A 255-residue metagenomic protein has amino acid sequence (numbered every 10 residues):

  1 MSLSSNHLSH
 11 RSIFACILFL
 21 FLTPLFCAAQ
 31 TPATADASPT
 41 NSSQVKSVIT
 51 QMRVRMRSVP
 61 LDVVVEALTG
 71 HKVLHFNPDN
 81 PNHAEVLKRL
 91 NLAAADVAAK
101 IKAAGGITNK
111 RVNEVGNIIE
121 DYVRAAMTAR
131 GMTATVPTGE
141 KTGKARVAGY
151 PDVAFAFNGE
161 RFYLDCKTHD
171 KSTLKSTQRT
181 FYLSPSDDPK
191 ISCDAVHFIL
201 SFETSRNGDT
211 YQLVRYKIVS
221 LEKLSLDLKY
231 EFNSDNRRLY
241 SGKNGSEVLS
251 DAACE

Functional and structural regions predicted by a protein language model:
M1-H10: N-terminal secretory signal peptides that target proteins for export/translocation
A15-P24: Bacterial N-terminal signal peptides
L25-T31: Bacterial Sec-dependent signal peptides at the C-terminal "C-region" and cleavage site
T31-Y122: Interdomain/boundary linker segments immediately adjacent to catalytic/signaling cores
E120, R124-A156: A short acidic/basic microdomain associated with nuclease active sites
V153-F155, F162-D170: Conserved catalytic cores of phosphodiester-cleaving nucleases, focusing on short active-site segments
C166-Y211: Catalytic cores of nucleic-acid endonucleases
V196-C254: Domain-level recognition of nuclease-like catalytic cores that cleave nucleotide substrates
